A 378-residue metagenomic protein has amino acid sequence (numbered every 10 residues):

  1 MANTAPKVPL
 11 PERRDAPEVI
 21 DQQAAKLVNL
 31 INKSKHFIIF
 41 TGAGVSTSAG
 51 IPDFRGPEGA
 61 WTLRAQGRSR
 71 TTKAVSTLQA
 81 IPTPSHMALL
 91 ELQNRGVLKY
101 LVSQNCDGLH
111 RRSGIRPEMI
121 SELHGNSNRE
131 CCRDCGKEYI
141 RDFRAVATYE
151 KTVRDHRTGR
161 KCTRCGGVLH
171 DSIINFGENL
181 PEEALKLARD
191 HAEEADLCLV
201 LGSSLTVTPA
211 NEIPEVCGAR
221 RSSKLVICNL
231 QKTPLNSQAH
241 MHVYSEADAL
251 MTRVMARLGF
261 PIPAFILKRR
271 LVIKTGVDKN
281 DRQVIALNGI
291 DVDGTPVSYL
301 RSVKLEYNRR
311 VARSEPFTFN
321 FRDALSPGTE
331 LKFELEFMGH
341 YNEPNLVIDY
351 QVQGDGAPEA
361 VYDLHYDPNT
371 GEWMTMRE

Functional and structural regions predicted by a protein language model:
M1-E306, A312-S314, N320, L325-E330 (+3 more regions): Conserved catalytic core of sirtuin-type NAD+-dependent deacylases
N345-D349: Short, compact, well-ordered microdomains
